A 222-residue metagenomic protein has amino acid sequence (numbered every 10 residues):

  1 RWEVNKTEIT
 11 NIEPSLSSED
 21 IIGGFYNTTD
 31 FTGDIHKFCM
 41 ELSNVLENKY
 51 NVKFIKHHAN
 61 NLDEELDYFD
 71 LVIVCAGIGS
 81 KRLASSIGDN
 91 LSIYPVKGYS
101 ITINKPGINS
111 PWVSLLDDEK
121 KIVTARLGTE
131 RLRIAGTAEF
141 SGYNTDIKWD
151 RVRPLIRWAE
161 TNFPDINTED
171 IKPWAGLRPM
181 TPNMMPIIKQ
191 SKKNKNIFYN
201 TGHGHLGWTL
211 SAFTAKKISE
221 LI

Functional and structural regions predicted by a protein language model:
E3-E41, T137-F140, K195, T201: Helix-loop-beta segment of a Rossmann-like dinucleotide-binding subdomain
E3-K6, L16, K105, I187-I222: C-terminal lid/capping helical subdomain adjacent to the catalytic/cofactor pocket in oxidative enzymes
V4-K6, I55-H58, K172-W174: Short loop/edge segments at beta-strand edges and connector loops that shape dinucleotide/nucleotide cofactor-binding
L16-D63, L71, C75: Helical element adjacent to the flavin cofactor pocket in flavoenzyme catalytic cores
D30, E119-K121, E139-Y143, I197-S211: Glycine-rich phosphate/pyrophosphate-binding beta-alpha loops
C39, S43, I156, S211-S219: Short, amphipathic alpha-helical "lid/cap" segments that border enzyme active or binding sites
V45-N48, S86, K217, L221: Active-site catalytic microenvironments for nucleophilic, acid-base chemistry
L71-K195: Active-site substrate-recognition segment that forms the wall of the catalytic cavity or substrate channel
